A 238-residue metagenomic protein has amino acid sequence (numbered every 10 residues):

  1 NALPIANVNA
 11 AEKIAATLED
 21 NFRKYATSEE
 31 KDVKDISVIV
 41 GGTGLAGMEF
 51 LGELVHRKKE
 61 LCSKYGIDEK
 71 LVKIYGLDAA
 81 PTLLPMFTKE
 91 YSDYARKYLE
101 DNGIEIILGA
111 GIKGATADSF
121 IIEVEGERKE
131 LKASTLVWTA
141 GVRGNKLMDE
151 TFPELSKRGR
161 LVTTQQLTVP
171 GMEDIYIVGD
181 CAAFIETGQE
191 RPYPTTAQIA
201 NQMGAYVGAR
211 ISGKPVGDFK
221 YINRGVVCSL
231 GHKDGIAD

Functional and structural regions predicted by a protein language model:
N1, I199, M203-D238: C-terminal, flexible cofactor-proximal segment of oxidoreductases
A2-E29, S119, E130-Q202, A209: FAD-site-proximal beta/loop scaffold in flavoenzymes
A16-K70: Rossmann-like NAD(P)H-binding beta-loop-alpha module
L51, V142-G144, K233: Short glycine-rich anion-binding loops that position phosphate/pyrophosphate groups of nucleotides and phosphorylated
H56-Q165, G171: A Rossmann-like FAD-binding core segment of flavoenzymes
